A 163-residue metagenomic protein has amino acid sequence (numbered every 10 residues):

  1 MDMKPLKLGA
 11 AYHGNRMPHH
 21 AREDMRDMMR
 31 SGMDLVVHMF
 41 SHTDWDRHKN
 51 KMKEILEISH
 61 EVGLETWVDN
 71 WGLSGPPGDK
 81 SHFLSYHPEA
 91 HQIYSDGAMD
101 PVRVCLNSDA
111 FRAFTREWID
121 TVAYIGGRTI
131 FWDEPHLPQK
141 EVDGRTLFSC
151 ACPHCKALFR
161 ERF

Functional and structural regions predicted by a protein language model:
M1-D24, S74: N-terminal carbohydrate-binding accessory modules
K4-L6, M33-D34, H60-T66, G126-R128: Short, well-ordered coil/turn segments that N-cap beta-strands
K7-Y12, V36-H38, T66-N70, I130-W132: Hydrophobic faces of well-ordered beta-strands that scaffold small-molecule active sites in alpha/beta enzyme cores
L8-R16, V37-D46, D96-R116: The substrate-binding groove and active-site-proximal loops of carbohydrate-active enzymes, especially glycoside
G14-W45, Y124-R128: Catalytic domains of carbohydrate-active enzymes, especially glycoside hydrolases
D24, V37-Y86: Aromatic-lined substrate-binding rim segments of carbohydrate-active enzymes
M25-R26, K53-E61, E117-R128: Short amphipathic alpha-helices and their capping/turn segments at secondary-structure boundaries
E65-I125, E134, V142-F163: Active-site-adjacent "subsite" loops/lids of carbohydrate-active enzymes
